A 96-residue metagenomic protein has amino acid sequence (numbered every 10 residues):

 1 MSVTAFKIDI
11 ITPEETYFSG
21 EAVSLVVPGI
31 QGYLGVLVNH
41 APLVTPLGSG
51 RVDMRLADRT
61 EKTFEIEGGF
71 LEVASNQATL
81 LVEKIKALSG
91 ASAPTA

Functional and structural regions predicted by a protein language model:
S2-A5: Flexible extramembrane loops and terminal tails that flank transmembrane helices in small membrane-associated subunits
K7-T95: Compact, glycine-rich, soluble single-domain proteins
